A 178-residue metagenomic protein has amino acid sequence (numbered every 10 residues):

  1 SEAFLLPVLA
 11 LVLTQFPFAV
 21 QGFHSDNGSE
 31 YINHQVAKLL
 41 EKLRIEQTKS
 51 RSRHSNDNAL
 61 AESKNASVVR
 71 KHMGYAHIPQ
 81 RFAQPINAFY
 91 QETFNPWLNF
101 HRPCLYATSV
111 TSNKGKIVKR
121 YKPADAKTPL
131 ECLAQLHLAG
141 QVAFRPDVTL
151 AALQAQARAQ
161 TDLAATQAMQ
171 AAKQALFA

Functional and structural regions predicted by a protein language model:
S1-P17: Active-site beta-loop-alpha junctions of metal-dependent nucleic acid enzymes, especially the RNase H-like/DDE
F18-A19, I45: Loop/turn elements at helix/coil->beta-strand transitions in domains of secreted/extracellular proteins
Q21-D26, T48: Short catalytic-loop micro-motif centered on adjacent basic/acidic residues
S29-N56, L60-P129, H137-A152, R158 (+1 more regions): Charged alpha-helix within mobile-element recombinases
T161: Electrostatic, structured charged patches in enzyme active sites and in nucleic-acid/phosphate-binding
T166-A168: C-terminal membrane-adjacent module
